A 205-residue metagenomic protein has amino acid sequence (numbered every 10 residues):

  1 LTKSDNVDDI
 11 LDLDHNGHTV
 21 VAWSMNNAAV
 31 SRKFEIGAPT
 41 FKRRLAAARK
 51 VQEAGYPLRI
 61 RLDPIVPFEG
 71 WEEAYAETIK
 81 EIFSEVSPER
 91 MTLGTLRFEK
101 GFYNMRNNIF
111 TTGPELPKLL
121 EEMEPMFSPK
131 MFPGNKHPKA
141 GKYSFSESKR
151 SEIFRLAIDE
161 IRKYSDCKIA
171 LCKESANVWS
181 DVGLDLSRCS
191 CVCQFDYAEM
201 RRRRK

Functional and structural regions predicted by a protein language model:
L1-S128: Conserved AdoMet/S-adenosylmethionine-binding subsite of the radical SAM
F83-K205: Auxiliary Fe-S-binding modules of radical SAM enzymes
